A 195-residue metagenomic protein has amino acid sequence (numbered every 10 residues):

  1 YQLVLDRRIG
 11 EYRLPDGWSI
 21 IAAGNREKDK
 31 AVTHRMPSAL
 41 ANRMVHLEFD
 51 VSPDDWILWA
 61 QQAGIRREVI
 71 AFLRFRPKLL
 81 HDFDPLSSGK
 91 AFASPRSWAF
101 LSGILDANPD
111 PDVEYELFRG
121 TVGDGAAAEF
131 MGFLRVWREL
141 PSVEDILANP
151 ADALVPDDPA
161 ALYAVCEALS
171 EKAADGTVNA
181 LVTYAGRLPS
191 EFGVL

Functional and structural regions predicted by a protein language model:
Y1-L195: C-terminal regulatory/interaction module of P-loop NTP-utilizing enzymes
